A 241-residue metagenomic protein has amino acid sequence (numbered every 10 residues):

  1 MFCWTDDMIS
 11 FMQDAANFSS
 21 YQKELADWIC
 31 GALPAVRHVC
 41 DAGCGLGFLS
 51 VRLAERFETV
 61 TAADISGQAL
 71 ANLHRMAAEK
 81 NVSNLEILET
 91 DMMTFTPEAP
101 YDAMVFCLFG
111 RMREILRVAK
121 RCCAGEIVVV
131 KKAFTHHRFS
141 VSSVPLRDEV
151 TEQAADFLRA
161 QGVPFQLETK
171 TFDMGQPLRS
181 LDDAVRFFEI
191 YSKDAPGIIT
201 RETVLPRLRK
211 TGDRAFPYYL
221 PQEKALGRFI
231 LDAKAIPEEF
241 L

Functional and structural regions predicted by a protein language model:
S19-R37: Conserved alpha-helix/loop element of class I SAM-dependent methyltransferases that forms part of the SAM/SAH-binding
L46-R56: Conserved SAM-binding loop of SAM-dependent methyltransferases across substrates and taxa, primarily the Class I
T59-D64: Conserved SAM-binding motif I beta-strand of class I
S66-Q68: Conserved SAM/SAH-binding beta-strand->alpha-helix loop
N81-M92: Conserved SAM-binding strand-loop segment of SAM-dependent methyltransferases
G110-C122: A short, conserved alpha-helix within the catalytic core of class I
A124-H137: Conserved beta-strand signature within the Rossmann-like core of class I S-adenosyl-L-methionine
T169-L241: Conserved Class I S-adenosyl-L-methionine
